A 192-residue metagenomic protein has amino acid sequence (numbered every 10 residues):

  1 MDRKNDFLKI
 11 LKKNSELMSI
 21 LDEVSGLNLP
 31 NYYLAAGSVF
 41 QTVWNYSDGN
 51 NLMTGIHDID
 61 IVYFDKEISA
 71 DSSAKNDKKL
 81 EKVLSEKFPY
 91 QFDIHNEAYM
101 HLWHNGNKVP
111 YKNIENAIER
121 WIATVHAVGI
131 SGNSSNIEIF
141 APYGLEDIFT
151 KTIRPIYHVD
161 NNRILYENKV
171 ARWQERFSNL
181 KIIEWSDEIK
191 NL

Functional and structural regions predicted by a protein language model:
M1-L192: Catalytic cores of the polymerase beta-like nucleotidyltransferase superfamily and closely associated nucleotide
